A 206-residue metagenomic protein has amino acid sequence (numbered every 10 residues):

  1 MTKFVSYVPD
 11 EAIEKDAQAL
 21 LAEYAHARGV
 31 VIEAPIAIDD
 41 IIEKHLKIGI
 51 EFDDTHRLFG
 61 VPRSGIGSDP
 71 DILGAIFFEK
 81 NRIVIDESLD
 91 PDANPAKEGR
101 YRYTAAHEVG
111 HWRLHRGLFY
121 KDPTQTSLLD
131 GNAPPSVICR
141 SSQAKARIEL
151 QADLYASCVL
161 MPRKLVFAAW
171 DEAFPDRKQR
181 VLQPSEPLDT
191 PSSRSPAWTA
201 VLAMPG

Functional and structural regions predicted by a protein language model:
M1-G206: Active-site hotspot residues in diverse enzymes, especially metal/ion-binding acidic/histidine motifs
